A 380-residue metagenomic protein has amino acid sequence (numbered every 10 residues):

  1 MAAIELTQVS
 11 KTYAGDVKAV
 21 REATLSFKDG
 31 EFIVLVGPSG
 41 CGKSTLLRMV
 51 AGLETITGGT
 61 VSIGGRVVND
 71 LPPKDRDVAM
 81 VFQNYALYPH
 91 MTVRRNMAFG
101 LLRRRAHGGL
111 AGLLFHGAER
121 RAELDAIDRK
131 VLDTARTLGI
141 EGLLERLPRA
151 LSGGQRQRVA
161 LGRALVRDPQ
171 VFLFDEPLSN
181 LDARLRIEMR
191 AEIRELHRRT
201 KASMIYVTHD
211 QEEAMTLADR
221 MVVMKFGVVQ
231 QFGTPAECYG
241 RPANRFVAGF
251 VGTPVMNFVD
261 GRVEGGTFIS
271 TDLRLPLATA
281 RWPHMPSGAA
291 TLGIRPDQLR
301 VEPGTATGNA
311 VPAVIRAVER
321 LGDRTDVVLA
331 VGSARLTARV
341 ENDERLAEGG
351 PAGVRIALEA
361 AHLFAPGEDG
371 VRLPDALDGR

Functional and structural regions predicted by a protein language model:
V36-P38: The feature captures the beta-strand-to-loop junction immediately N-terminal to the Walker
A51: Helix-to-loop junction immediately C-terminal to a conserved catalytic motif
T57-T60, F226: Conserved coupling/switch loops of ABC nucleotide-binding domains, chiefly the family-specific signature
G59-V67: Conserved ABC transporter NBD signature motif
L87, T92-F246: ABC ATPase nucleotide-binding domains
A243-T291, D297-V314, T325-L346, G367-R380: ATPase nucleotide-binding modules
